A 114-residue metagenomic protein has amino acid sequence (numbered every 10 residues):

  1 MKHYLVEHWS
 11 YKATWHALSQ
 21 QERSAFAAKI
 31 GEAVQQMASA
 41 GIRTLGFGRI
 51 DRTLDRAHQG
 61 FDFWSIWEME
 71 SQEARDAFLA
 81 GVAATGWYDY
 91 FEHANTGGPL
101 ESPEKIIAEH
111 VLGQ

Functional and structural regions predicted by a protein language model:
M1-F61, M69-R75, P99-Q114: Short S/T/G/P-rich N-terminal loop/turn motif that feeds into the first structured element of a domain
S39, A84-W87: Secondary-structure boundary motif
S65: Conserved, mostly hydrophobic/aromatic
D76-T85: Short amphipathic alpha-helices in soluble, non-transmembrane regions that often serve as interface/regulatory elements
W87-L100: Conserved short beta-strand edge segments in small beta-sheet-based binding/regulatory domains
